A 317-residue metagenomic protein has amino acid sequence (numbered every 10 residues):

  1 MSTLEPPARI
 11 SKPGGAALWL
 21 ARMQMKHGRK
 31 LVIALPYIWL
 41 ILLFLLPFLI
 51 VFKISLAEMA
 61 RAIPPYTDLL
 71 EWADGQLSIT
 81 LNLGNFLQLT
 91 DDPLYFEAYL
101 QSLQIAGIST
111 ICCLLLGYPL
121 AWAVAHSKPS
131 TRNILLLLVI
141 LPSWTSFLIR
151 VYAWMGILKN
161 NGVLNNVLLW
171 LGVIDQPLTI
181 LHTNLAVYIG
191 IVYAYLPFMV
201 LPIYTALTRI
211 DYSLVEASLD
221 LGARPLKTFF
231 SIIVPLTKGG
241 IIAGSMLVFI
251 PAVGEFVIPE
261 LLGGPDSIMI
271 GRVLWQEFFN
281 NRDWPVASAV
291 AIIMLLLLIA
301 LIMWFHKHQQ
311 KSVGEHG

Functional and structural regions predicted by a protein language model:
S2-E5, K12-P13, L20, Y204-L219 (+1 more regions): C-terminal transmembrane helix and the adjacent membrane-cytosol boundary/short C-terminal tail of inner/organellar
G15-I54, E58, N133, L137: N-terminal signal-anchor/first transmembrane alpha helix
L18, R22, L69-D74, V151-V192 (+2 more regions): Membrane-interfacial helix termini and adjacent extracytoplasmic/periplasmic loops of multi-pass transporters
M23-R29, M59-A62, W72, F86-L89 (+3 more regions): Interhelical loop and adjacent transmembrane-helix boundary motif in polytopic membrane transport permeases
L31-I33, P119-I157, V215-E216, F229-F230 (+1 more regions): Cytoplasmic-entry segments and transmembrane alpha-helices of multi-pass inner-membrane transporters
L35, L137, L141, Y193 (+2 more regions): Transmembrane alpha-helices
L45-P93, N161, G264-P265, G317: Short membrane-interfacial helix/loop motifs at transmembrane-helix boundaries
D92-H126: Transmembrane alpha-helix signature in integral membrane proteins
